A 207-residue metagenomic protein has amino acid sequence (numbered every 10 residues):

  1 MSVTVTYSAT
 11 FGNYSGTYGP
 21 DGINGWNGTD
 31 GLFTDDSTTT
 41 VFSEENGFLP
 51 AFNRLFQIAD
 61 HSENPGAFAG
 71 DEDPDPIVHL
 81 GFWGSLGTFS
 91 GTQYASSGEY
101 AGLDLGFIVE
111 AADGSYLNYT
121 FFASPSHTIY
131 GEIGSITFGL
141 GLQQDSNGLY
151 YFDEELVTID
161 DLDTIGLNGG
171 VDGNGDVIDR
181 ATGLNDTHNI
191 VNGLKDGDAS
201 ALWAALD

Functional and structural regions predicted by a protein language model:
M1-D207: RTX-like calcium-binding, glycine/aspartate-rich low-complexity repeat tracts
